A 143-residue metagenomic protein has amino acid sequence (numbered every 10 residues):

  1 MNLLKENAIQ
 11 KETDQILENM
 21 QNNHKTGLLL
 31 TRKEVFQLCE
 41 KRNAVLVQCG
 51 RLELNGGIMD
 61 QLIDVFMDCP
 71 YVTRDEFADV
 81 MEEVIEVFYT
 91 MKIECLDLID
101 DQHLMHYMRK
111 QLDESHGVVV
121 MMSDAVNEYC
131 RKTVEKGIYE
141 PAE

Functional and structural regions predicted by a protein language model:
M1-A44: Short terminal alpha-helical segments
L28-R131, K136: Acidic, low-complexity, intrinsically disordered interaction modules
E143: Long, positively charged binding patches that form subdomain-scale interaction surfaces for polyanionic ligands
